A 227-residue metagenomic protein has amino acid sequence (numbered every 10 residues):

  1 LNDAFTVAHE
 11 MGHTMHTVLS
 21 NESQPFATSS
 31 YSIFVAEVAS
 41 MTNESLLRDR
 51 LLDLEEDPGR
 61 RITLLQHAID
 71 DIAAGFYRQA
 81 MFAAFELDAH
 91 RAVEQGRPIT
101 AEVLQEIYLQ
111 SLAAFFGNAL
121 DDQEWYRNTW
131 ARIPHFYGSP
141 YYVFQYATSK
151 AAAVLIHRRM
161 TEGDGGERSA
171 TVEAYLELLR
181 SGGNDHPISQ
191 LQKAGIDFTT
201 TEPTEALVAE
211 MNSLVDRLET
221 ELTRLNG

Functional and structural regions predicted by a protein language model:
N2, A27-F34, I72, F76 (+1 more regions): Short, solvent-exposed segments of well-ordered alpha helices
N2-E10: Short alpha-helical catalytic segment bearing the HExxH-like zincin motif of zinc-dependent metalloproteases
F5, T17-M41: Post-HEXXH active-site segment of zinc metalloproteases
V7-A8, M15, T42-S45, D53 (+3 more regions): C-terminal, non-catalytic "cap/extension" segments appended to globular domains
E10-M11, V38: Generic detector of well-ordered alpha-helical packing
S23-I33, L64-D71, H90-A92, G96: Short beta-alpha connecting loops at secondary-structure transitions that line or flank enzyme active sites
A27, L46-R50: Extended, non-catalytic scaffold segments that flank or surround catalytic motifs
